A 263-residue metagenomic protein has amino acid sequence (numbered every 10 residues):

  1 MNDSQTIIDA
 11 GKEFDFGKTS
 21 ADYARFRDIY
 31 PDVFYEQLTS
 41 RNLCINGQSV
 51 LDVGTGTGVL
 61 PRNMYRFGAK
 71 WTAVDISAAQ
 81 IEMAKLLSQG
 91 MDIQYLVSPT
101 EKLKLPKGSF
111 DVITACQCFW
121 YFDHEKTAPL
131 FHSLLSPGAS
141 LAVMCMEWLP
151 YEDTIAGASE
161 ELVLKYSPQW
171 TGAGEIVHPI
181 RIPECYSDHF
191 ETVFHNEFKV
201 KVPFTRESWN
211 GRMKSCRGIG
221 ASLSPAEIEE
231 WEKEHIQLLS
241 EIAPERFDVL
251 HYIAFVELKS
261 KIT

Functional and structural regions predicted by a protein language model:
N2-I45: Conserved class I S-adenosyl-L-methionine
L51, T57-K102: Class I SAM-dependent methyltransferase SAM/SAH-binding core
L103-V112: A short acidic, Gly/Pro-enriched loop at the edge of an enzyme's catalytic core that lines a small-molecule cofactor
V112-C116, H124: A short beta-strand submotif of the Rossmann-like class I SAM-dependent methyltransferase core that lines
F122-F131: A short, conserved alpha-helix within the catalytic core of class I
E125, I180-T263: Conserved Class I S-adenosyl-L-methionine
H132, P137-V202: Conserved catalytic/acceptor-binding region of the Class I
